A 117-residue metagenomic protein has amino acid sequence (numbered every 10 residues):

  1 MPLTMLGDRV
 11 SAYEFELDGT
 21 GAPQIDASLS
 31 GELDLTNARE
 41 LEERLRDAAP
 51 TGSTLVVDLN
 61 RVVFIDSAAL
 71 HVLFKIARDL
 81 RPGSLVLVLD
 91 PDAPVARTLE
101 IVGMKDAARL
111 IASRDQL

Functional and structural regions predicted by a protein language model:
M1-I65, F74-L117: STAS-like cytosolic regulatory interaction modules
